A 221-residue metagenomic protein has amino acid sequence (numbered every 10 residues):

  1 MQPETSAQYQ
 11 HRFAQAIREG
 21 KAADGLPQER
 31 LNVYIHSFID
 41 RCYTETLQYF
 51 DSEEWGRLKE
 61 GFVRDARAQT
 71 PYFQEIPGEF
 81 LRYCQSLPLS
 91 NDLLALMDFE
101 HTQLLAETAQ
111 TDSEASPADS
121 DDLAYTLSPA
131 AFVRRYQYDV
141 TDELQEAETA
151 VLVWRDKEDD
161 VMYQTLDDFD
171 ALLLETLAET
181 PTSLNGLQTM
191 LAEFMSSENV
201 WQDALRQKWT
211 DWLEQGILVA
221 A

Functional and structural regions predicted by a protein language model:
M1-S116, T165-A221: Long, charge-rich, low-complexity alpha-helical segments
F13, Y125-L127, V133, L152 (+1 more regions): Generic preference for hydrophobic/aromatic residues in regular secondary structure cores
E100-L144: A glycine-rich beta-turn/hairpin centered on an aromatic-Pro dipeptide
D122, D159, L213: Residue-level signal for pocket-adjacent positions within structured domains
P129-P181: Low-complexity, glycine/alanine/valine/leucine- and proline-rich hydrophobic stretches
